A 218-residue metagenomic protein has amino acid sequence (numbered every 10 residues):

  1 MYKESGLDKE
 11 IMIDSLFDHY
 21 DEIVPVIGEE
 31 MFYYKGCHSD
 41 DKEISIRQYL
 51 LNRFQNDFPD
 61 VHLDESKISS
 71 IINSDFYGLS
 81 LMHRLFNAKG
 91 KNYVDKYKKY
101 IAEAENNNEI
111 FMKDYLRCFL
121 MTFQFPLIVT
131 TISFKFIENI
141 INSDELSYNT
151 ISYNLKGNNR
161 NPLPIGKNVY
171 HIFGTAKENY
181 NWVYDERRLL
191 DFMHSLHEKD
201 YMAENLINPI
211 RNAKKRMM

Functional and structural regions predicted by a protein language model:
M1-R216: Conserved catalytic-core helix/loop/strand module for nucleotide-ribose chemistry
